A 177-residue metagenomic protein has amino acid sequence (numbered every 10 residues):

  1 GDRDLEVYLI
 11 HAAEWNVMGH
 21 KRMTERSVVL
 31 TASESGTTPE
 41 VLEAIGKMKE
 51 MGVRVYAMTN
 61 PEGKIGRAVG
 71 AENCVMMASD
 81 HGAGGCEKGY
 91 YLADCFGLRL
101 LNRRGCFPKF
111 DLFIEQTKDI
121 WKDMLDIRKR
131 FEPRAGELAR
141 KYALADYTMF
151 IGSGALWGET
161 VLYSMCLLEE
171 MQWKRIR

Functional and structural regions predicted by a protein language model:
G1-F110: Glycine-rich phosphate-binding loops that contact phosphosugars or nucleotide phosphates
H81-G82, L98-R177: Active-site phosphate/pyrophosphate-binding segments
